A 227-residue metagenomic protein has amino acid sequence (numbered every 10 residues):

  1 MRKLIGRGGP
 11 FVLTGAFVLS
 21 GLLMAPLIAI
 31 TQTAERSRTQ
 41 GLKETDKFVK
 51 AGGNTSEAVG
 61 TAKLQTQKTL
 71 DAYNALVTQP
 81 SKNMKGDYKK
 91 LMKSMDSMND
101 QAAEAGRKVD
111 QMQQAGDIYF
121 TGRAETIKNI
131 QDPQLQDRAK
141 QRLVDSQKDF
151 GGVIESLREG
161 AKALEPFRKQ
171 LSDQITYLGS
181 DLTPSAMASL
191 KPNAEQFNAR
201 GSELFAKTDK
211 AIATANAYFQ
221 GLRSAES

Functional and structural regions predicted by a protein language model:
M1-R7: N-terminal secretory signal peptides that target proteins for export/translocation
V12-A25: Bacterial N-terminal signal peptides
A29-D100: Immediate post-signal-peptide N-terminus of mature secreted/exported proteins
K43, K47, R158-S227: Long amphipathic all-alpha helical oligomerization modules
K43, K50, N83-G86, K90-K93 (+10 more regions): A structural signal for alpha-helical segments
G52-T66, M95-M98, A102-G116, F150 (+4 more regions): Long amphipathic alpha-helices with heptad-repeat character, especially coiled-coil-forming segments used
V59, T66-N83, M95, A102 (+4 more regions): Secondary-structure edge/capping motif, primarily at the C-terminal ends of alpha-helices and the immediately following
K108-K191: Extended amphipathic alpha-helical interaction segments
